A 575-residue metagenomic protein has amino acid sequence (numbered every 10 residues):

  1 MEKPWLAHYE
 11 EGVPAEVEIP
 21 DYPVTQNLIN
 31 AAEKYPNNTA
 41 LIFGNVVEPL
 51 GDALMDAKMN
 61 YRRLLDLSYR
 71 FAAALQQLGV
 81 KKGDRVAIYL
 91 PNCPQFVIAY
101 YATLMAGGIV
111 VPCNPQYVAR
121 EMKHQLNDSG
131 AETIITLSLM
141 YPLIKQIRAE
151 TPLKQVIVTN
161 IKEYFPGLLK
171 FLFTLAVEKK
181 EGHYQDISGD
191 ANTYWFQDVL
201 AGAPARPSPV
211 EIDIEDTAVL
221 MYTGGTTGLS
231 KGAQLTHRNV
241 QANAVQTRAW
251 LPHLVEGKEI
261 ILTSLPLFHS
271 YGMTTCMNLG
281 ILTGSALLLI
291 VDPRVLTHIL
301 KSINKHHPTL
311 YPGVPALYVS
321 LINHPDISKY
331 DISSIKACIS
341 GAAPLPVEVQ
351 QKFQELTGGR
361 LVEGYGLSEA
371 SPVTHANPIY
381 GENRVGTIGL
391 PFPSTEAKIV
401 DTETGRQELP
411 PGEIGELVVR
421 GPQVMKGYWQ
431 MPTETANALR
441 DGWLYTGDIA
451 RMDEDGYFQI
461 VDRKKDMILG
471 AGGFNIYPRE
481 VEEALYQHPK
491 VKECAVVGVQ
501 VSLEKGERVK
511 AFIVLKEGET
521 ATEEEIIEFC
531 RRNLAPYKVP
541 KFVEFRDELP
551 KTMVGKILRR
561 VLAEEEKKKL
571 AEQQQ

Functional and structural regions predicted by a protein language model:
V13-Y22, Y164, A176-T217: Flexible, low-complexity linker/hinge segments
P20, N37-C93, V97-Y101, V118-K123: Conserved AMP-binding/adenylate-forming core of the ANL superfamily
L75-V80, A203-E215, L220-T263, S285 (+1 more regions): Conserved adenylate-forming
Q77-L78, M105-D198, E517: Structural core segment of the AMP-binding/adenylate-forming
Q241-I260, S270-T309, H324: Conserved AMP-binding/adenylation subdomain of ANL enzymes
P308-G313, I322-N383, E396, R406: Gly/Ser/Thr-rich phosphate-binding loop
L390-S394, G405-N437, Y457, F474-I476: Conserved ATP/PPi-binding loop(s) of AMP-dependent carboxylate-activating enzymes
G421, K426-G427, N437, I449-K538 (+3 more regions): AMP-binding/adenylate-forming catalytic core of the ANL superfamily
